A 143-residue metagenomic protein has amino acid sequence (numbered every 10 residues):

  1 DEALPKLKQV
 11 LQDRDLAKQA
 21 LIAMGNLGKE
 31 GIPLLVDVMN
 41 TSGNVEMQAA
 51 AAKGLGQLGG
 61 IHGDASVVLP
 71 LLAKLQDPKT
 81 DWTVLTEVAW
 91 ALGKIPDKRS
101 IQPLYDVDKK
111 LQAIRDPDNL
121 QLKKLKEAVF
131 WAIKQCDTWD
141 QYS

Functional and structural regions predicted by a protein language model:
D1, P5-K29, L34-V38, V45-H62 (+3 more regions): Structural detector for internal amphipathic alpha-helices that build alpha-solenoid repeat scaffolds
K79, Q112-D116: Short coil/turn linking the two alpha-helices of tandem helical-hairpin repeats
P103-A113: TPR/TPR-like (Sel1-like) alpha-helical repeat modules
